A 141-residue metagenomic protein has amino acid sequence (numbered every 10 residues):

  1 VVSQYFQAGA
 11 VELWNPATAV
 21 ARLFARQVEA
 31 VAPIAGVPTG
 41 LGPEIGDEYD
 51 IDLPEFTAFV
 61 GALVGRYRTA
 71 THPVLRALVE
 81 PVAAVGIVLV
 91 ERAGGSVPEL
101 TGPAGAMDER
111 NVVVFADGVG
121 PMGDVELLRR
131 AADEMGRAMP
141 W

Functional and structural regions predicted by a protein language model:
V1-W141: Acidic (Asp/Glu-rich) sequence patches and key acidic residues that form negatively charged surfaces used
